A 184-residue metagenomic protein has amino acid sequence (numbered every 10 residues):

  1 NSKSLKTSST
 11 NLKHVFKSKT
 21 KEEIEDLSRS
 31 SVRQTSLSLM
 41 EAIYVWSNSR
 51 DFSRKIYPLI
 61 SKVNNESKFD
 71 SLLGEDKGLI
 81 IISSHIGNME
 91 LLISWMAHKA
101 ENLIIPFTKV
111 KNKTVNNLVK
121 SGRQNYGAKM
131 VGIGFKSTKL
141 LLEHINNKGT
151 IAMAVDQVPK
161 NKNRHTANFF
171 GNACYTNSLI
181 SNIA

Functional and structural regions predicted by a protein language model:
N1-I80, G87: Membrane-proximal helical "anchor" segments flanking the first transmembrane region of inner-membrane enzymes
L12, I183-A184: Hydrophobic alpha-helical segments that mediate membrane insertion or helix-helix packing
W46-I183: Soluble catalytic domains of membrane acyltransferases
